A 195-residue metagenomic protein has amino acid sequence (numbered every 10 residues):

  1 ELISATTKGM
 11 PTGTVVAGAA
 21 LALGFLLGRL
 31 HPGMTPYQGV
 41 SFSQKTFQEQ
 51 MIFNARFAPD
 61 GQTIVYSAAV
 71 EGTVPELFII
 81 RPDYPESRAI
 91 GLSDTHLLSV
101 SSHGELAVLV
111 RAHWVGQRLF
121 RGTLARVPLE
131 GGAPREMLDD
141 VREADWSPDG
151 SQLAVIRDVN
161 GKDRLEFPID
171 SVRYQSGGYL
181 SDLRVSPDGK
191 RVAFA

Functional and structural regions predicted by a protein language model:
I3-A195: Acidic, proline/glycine-rich low-complexity intrinsically disordered segments
